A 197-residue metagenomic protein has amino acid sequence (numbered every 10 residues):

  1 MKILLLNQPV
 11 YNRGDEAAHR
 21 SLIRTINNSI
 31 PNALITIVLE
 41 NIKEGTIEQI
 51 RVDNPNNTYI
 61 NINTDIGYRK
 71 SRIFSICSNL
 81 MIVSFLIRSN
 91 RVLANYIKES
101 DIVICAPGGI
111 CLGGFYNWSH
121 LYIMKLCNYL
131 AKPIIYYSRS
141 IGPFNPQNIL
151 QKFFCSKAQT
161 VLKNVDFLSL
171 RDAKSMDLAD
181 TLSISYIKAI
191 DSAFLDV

Functional and structural regions predicted by a protein language model:
M1-P146, F154-T160, A193-L195: Aromatic- and Gly/Pro-rich donor/ligand-binding loops that form nucleotide- or phosphate-bearing donor binding pockets
Q151-V197: A nucleotide-sugar donor-handling region in carbohydrate enzymes
